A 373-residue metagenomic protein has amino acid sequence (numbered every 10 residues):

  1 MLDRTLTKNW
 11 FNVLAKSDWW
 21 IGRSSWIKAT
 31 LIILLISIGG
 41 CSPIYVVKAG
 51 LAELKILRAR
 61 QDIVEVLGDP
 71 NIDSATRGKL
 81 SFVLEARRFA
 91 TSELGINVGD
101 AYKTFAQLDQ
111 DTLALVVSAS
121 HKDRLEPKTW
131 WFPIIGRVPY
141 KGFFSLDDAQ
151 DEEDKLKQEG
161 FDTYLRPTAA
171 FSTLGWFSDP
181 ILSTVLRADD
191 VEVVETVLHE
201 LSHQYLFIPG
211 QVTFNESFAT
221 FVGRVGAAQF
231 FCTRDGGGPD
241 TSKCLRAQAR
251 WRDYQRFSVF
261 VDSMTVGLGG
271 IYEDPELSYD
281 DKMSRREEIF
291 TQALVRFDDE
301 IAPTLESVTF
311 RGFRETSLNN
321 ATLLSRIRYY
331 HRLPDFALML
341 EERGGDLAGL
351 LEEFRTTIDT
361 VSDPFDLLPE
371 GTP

Functional and structural regions predicted by a protein language model:
M1-G22: N-terminal secretory signal peptides that target proteins for export/translocation
K28-G39: Bacterial N-terminal signal peptides
G39-Q61: Bacterial Sec signal peptide processing site at the extreme N-terminus
I56, D69, T76-V83, G142-A149 (+7 more regions): Solvent-exposed, acidic/flexible segments
L57-I72, T129-V138, T316-S317, P334: Acidic/histidine-rich, surface-exposed loop or edge segments in extracytoplasmic proteins
D62-E93: Post-signal-peptide N-terminal segment of Sec-exported extracytoplasmic proteins
A86-Y254, T265-V266: Acidic/His-rich structured neighborhood in mature extracellular/periplasmic domains
S258-P373: Pan-zinc metallopeptidase signature
